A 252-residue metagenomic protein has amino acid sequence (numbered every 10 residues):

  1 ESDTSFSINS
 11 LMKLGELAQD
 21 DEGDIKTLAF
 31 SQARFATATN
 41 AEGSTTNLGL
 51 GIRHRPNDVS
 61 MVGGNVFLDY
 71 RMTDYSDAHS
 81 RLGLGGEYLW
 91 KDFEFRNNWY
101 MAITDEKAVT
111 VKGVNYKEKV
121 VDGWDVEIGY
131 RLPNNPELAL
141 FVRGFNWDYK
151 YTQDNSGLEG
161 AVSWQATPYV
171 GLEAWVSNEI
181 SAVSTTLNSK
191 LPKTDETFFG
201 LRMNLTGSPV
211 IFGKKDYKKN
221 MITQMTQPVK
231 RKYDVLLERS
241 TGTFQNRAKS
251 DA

Functional and structural regions predicted by a protein language model:
E1-D24, A33-A36, A248, A252: Outer-membrane beta-barrel initiation region
E1-S2, L14, F35-A41, I52-H54 (+7 more regions): Transmembrane beta-strands of outer-membrane beta-barrel pores
S2-I8, T27, A41-L48, S60 (+6 more regions): Residues that define the transmembrane beta-barrel architecture of outer-membrane proteins
I8-M12, L48-I52, L84-Y88, V126-Y130 (+2 more regions): Residues on the lipid-exposed face of transmembrane beta-strands in outer-membrane beta-barrel proteins
G15-S31, R55-G64, D92-N97, N135-V142 (+2 more regions): Repeated loop/turn-to-beta-strand initiation elements of outer-membrane beta-barrel proteins
G43-I52, P56-N65, V120, W124-V126 (+2 more regions): Mobile, glycine-rich extracellular loop/lid and propeptide segments that shape or gate substrate/ligand access
F67, Y75, R81-A108, G113-K117 (+1 more regions): Hydrophobic, helix-prone linear segments
I103-F141, W147-T152, Q165-E173, S177-A252: Flexible, glycine-rich linker and terminal segments associated with outer-membrane beta-barrel/transport systems
